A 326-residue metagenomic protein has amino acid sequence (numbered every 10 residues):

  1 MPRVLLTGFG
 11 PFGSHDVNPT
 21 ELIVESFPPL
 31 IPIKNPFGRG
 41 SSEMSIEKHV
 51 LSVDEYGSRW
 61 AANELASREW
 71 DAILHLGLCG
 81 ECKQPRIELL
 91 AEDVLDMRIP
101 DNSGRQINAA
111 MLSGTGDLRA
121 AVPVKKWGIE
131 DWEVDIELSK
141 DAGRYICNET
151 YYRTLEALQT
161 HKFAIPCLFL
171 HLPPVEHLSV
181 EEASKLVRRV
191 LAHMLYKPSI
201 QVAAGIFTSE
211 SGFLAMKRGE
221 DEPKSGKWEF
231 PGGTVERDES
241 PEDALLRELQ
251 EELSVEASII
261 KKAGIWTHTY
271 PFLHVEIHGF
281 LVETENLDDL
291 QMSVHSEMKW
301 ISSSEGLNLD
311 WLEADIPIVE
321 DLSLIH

Functional and structural regions predicted by a protein language model:
M1-R144, L155-A164, A183-L195: N-terminal catalytic or cofactor-binding beta/alpha core of small enzyme domains
F9-F12, F207-G212, G219-E220: Short polar catalytic/cofactor-binding loops
L158, C167, H171-E176: An accessory alpha-helical subdomain
Y196-L214, T234: Conserved N-terminal beta-strand and adjoining loop/helix that marks the start of the Nudix/MutT-like hydrolase domain
E222-K227: A conserved beta-turn-beta hairpin within the catalytic core of GNAT-like acetyltransferases that forms part
W228-G233: Conserved acetyl-CoA binding element of GNAT-fold acetyltransferases
V235-S258, W266-D321: Unchanged
H326: Conserved small/polar residues in nucleotide/adenosyl-binding loops
